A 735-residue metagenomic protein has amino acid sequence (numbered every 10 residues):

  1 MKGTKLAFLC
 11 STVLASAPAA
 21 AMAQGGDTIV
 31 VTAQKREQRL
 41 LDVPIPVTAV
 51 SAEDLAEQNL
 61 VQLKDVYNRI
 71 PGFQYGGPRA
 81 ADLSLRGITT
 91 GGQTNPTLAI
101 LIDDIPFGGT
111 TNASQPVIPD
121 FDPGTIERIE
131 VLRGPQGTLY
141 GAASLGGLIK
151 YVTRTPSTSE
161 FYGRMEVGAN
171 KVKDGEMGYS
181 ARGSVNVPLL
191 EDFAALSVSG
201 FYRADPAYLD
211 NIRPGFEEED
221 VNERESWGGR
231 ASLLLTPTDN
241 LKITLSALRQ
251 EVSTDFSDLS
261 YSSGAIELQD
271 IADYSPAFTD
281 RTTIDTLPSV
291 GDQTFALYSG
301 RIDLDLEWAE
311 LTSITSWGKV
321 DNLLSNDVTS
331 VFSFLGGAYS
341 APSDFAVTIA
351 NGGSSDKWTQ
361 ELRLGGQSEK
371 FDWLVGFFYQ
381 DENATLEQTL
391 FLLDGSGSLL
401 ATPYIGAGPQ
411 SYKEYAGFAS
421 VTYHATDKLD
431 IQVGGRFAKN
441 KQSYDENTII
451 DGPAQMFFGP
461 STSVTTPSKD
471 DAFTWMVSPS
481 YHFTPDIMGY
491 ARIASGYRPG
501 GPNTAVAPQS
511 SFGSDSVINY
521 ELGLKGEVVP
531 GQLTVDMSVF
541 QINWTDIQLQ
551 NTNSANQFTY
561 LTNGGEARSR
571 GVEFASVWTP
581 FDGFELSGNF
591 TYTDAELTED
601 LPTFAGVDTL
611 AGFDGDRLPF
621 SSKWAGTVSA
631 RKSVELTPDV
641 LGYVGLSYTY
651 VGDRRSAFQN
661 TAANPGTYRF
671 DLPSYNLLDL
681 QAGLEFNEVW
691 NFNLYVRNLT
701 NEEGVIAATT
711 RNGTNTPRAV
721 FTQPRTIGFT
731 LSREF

Functional and structural regions predicted by a protein language model:
T32, K64-I105, E127: Extracytoplasmic beta-strand/coil segments of soluble accessory domains associated with Gram-negative outer-membrane
L63-V66, L83-R86, L98-I102, P116-D122 (+2 more regions): N-terminal periplasmic accessory domains that precede and gate Gram-negative outer-membrane beta-barrel machines
I105-R133, G183: Short acidic/polar hinge/loop motifs at secondary-structure boundaries that mediate gating or recognition
Y162-R164, K173-S257, S354-Q360, L364-Q380 (+4 more regions): Transmembrane beta-barrel wall of Gram-negative outer-membrane proteins
R182, S299-L306, E310-V328, H482-R498 (+5 more regions): Membrane-embedded beta-barrel scaffold of Gram-negative outer-membrane proteins
L234-T238, L364-G365, F378-Q380, G408-I542 (+1 more regions): Structural signature of Gram-negative outer-membrane beta-barrels, strongest in the C-terminal barrel of TonB-dependent
H424-D427, I431, Q541-N543, N563-F658: Gram-negative outer-membrane beta-barrel transporters
N543, T649-Q659, G683-F735: C-terminal beta-signal and adjacent terminal beta-strands/loops of Gram-negative outer-membrane beta-barrel proteins
